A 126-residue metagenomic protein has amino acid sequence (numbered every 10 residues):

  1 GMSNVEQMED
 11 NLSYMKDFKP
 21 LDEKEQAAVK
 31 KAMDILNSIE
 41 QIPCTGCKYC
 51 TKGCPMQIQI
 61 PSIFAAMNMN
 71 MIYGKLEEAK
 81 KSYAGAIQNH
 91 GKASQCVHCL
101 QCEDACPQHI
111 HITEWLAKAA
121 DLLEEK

Functional and structural regions predicted by a protein language model:
G1-K126: Structured C-terminal cap/extension of enzyme domains
